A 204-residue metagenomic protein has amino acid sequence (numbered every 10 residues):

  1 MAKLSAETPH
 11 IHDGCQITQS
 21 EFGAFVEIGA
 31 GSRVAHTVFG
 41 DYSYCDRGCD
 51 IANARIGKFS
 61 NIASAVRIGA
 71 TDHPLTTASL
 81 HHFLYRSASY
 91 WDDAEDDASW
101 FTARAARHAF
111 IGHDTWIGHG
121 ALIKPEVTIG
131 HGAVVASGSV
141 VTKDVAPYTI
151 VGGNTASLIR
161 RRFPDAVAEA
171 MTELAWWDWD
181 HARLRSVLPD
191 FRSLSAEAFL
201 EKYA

Functional and structural regions predicted by a protein language model:
L4-D13, T18-V127: Flexible, glycine/small-residue-enriched loop-and-beta-strand segment within the central core of proteins
H12, H81-I123, T155-A204: C-terminal segments of enzyme domains that contribute to small-molecule binding surfaces
A63, A136, G152: Alpha/beta-hydrolase-fold catalytic nucleophile elbow
D72-P74, V145, R161-F163: Conserved catalytic-core motifs of eukaryotic protein kinase domains, centered on the activation segment
W116, V134, I150-V151: Short-chain dehydrogenase/reductase
H119, S137, P147: Catalytic-loop Lys-Pro-X-Asn motif of eukaryotic-like protein kinases
G130-A136, V140: A generic "structured core" feature
P147, G152-T155: Acidic, glycine-centered active-site loop in nucleotide-sugar glycosyltransferases
